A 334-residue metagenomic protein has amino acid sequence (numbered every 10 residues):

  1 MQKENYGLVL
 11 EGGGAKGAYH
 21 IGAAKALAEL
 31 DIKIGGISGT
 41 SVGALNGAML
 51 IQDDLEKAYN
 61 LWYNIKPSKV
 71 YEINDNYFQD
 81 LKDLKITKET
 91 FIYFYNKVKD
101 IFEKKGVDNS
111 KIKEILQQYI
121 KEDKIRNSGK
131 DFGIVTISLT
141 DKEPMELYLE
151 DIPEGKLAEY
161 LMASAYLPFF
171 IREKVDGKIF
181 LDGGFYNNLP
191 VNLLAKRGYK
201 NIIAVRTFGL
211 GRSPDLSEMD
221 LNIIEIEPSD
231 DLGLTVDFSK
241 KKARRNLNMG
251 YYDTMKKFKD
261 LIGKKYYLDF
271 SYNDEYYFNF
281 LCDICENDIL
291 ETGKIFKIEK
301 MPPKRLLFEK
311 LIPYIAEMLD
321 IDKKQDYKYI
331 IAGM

Functional and structural regions predicted by a protein language model:
M1-I37, A48-M334: Patatin-like phospholipase
G39, G43: Gly/Ala-rich beta-loop-alpha elbow adjacent to hydrolase catalytic centers
